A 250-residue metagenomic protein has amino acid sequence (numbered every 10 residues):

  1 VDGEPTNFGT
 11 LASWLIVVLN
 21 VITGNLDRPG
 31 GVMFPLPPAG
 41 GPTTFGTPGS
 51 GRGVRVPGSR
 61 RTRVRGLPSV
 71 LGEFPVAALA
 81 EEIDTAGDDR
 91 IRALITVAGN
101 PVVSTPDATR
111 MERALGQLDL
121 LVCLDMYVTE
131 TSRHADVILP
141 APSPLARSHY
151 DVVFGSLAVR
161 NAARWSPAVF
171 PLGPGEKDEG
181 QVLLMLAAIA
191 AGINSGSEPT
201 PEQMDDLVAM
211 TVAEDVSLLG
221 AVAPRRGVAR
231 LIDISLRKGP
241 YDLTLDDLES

Functional and structural regions predicted by a protein language model:
V1-V18, I22-L26, L36-T43, G49-L218: Non-catalytic alpha/beta scaffold blocks inside enzyme catalytic domains
N20, F45-T47, T211-S250: Long, low-complexity segments enriched in small/aliphatic residues
M33: Anionic-ligand anchoring segments at beta-strand to alpha-helix junctions in alpha/beta enzyme folds, i.e., glycine
